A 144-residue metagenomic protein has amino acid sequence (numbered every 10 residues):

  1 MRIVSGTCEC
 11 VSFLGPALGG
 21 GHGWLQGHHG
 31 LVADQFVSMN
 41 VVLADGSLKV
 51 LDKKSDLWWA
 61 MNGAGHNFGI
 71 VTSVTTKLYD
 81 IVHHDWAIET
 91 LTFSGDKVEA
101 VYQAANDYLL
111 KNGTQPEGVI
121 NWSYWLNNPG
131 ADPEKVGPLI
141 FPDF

Functional and structural regions predicted by a protein language model:
M1-A60: FAD-binding glycine-rich core of flavoenzymes that anchor FAD
R2, S38-N40, K49-F144: C-terminal cap/substrate-recognition region of VAO/PCMH-type FAD-linked oxidoreductases
